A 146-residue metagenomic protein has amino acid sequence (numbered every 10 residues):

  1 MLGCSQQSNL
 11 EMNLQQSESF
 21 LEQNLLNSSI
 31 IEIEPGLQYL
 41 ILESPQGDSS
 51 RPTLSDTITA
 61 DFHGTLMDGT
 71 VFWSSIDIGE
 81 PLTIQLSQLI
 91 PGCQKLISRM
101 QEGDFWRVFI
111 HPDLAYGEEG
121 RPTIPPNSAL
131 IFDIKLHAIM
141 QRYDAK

Functional and structural regions predicted by a protein language model:
M1-K146: Cross-family detector of peptidyl-prolyl cis-trans isomerase
